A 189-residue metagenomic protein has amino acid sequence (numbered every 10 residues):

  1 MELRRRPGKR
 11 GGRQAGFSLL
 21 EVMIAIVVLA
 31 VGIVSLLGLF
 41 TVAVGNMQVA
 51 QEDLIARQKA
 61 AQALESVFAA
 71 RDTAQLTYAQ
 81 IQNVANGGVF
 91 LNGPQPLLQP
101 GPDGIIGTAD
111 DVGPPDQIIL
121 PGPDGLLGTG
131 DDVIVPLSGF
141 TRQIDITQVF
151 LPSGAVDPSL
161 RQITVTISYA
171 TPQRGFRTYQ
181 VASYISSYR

Functional and structural regions predicted by a protein language model:
M1-F17: N-terminal leader/signal peptides at the extreme start of proteins
E2, L19, V28, S35-G38 (+3 more regions): Acidic/proline-rich low-complexity IDRs
R6, A25, S66-A69: Short amphipathic alpha-helical "recognition" segments used for binding
F17-A61: Aliphatic-rich helix starts adjacent to a transmembrane/signal segment
L54, Q58-R189: Low-complexity, Gly/Pro-rich coil/beta segments used as flexible assembly/activation regions
